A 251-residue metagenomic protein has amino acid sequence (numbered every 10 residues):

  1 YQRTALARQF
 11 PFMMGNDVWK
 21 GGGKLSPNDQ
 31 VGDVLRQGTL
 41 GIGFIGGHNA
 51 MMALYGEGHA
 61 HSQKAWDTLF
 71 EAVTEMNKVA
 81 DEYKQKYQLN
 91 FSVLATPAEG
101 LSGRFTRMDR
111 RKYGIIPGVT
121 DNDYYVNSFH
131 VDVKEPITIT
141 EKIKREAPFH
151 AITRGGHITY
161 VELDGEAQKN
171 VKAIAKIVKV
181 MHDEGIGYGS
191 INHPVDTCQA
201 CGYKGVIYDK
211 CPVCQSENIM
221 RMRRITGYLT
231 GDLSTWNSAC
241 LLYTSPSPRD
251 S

Functional and structural regions predicted by a protein language model:
Y1-I45, N49-A53, G165, I177 (+1 more regions): Structured mid-domain segments that build the active-site/substrate or prosthetic-cofactor binding neighborhood
K20-G22, G58-A60, E99-Y113, G202-V206: Short glycine/threonine-rich loop-to-helix capping motif typified by GTGT followed within a few residues by an Asp-Pro
A53-K64: Inter-helical turn/loop segments and adjacent helix faces that build the functional surface of alpha-helical bundle
K64-E99: Gly/Pro-rich turn-and-neighbor structural signature
S102-G103, D109-T197, M222: Catalytic alpha/beta core of large soluble enzyme barrels
A200, K210-V213: Short, cysteine/histidine-rich loop/knuckle motifs that typically chelate Zn2+
V206-Y208, M220-R221: Short, non-ligating residues that shape and space the ligands of small metal-coordination modules and catalytic
Y243-D250: Conserved small/polar residues in nucleotide/adenosyl-binding loops
